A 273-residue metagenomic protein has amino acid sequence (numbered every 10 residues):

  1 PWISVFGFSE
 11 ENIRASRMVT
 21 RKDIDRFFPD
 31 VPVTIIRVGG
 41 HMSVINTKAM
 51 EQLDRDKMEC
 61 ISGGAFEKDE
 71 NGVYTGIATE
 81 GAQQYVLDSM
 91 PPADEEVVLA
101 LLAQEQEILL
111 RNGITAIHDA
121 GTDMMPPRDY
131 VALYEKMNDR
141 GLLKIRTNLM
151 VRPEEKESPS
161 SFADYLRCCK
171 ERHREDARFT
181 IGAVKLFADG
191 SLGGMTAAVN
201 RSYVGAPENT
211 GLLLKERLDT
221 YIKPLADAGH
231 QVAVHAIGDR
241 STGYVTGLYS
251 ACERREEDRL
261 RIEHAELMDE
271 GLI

Functional and structural regions predicted by a protein language model:
P1-D164, G182, L186-S241, R259 (+1 more regions): Divalent metal-binding segments
M137-L142, C168-F179, R255: Acidic (Asp/Glu)-rich catalytic clusters
D164-L166, D269: Flexible, glycine/threonine-enriched loop-and-boundary segments that flank and lead into catalytic domains of large
S241-Y244, G271: Active-site-adjacent beta->alpha loops and helix N-cap segments on the catalytic face of soluble alpha/beta enzymes
G247-R254: Polar interaction faces of repeat-based domains
L267-I273: Active-site-adjacent C-terminal substructures of enzyme catalytic domains
